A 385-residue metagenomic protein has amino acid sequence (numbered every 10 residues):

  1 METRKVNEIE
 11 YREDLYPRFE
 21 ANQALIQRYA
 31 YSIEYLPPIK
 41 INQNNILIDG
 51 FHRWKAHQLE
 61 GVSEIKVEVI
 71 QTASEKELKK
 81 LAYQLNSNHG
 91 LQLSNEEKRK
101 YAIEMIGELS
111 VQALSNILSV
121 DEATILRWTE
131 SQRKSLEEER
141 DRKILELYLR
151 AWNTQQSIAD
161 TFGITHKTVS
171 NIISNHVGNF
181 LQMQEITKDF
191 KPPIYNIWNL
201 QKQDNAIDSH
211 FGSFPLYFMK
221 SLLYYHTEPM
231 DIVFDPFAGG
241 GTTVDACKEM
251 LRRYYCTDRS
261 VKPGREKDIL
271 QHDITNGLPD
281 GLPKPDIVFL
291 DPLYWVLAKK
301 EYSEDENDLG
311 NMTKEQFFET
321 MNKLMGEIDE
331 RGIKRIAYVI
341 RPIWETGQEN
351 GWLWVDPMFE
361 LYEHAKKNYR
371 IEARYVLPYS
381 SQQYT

Functional and structural regions predicted by a protein language model:
M1-I70, D189, N196, P215: Short, charged/polar connector segments at secondary-structure boundaries
E13-A30, K55-L149: Amphipathic, charge-rich alpha-helical segments that serve as recognition/docking helices
Y35-P38, E108, W152: Short, surface-exposed connector motifs at secondary-structure boundaries
P38-I39, K66, A102, P236 (+1 more regions): Proline-centered helix-kink/hinge sites
I39, I125, V169: Conserved hydrophobic/aromatic packing and binding residues within compact polymer-binding modules
I48-D49, K76-L81, Q382-T385: Short, solvent-exposed polar/charged micro-motifs at secondary-structure junctions
K134, D141-G163, K167-T385: Class I S-adenosyl-L-methionine-dependent methyltransferase catalytic core
